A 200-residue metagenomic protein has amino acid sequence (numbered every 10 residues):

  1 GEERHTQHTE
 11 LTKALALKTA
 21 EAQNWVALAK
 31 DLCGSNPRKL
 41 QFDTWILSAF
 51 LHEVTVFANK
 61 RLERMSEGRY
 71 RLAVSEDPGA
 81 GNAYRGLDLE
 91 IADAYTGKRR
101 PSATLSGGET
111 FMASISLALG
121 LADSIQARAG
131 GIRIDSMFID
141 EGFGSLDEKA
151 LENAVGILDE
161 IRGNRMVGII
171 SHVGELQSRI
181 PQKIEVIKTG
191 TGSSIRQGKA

Functional and structural regions predicted by a protein language model:
E2-A200: Terminal ABC-like ATPase head and other globular end-domains that cap long coiled-coil arms in SMC/Rad50/SbcC-family
